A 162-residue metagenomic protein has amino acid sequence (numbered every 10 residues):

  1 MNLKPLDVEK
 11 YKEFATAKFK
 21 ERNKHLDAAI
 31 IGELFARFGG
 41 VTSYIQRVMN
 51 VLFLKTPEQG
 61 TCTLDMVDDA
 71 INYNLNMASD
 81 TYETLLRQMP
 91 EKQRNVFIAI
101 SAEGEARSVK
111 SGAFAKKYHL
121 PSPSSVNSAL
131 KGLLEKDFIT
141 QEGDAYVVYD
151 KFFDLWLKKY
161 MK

Functional and structural regions predicted by a protein language model:
M1-A36, P57-G60: Helix-loop-helix "sensor" segment of P-loop NTPases
D7-V8, L52, F153: Conserved nucleotide-binding/hydrolysis micro-motifs of P-loop NTPases
G40, Y44-P121: Winged-helix-like regulatory helical subdomains adjacent to P-loop NTPase cores
Y118-E135, G143: Short amphipathic alpha-helical interaction segments
D144-K151: Minor-groove-contacting beta-hairpin "wing" of winged helix-turn-helix DNA-binding domains
F152-K162: Short, amphipathic alpha-helical interaction segments positioned at domain boundaries
